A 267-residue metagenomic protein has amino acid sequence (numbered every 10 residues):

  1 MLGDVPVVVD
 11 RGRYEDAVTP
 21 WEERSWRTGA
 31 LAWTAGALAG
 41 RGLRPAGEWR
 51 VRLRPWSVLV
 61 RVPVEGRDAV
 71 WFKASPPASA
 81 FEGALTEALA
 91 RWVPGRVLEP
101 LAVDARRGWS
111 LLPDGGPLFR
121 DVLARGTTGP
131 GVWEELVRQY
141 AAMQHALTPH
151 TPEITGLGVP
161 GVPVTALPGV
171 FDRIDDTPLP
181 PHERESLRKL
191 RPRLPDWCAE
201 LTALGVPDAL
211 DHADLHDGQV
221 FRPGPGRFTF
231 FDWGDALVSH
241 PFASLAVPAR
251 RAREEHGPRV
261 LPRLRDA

Functional and structural regions predicted by a protein language model:
L2-A46: Juxta-kinase regulatory segment immediately upstream of eukaryotic protein kinase catalytic domains
V9-R13, W21, S25, T155-L201 (+1 more regions): Active-site catalytic-loop/activation-segment of kinase and kinase-like phosphoryl-transfer enzymes
E23, S75, F119, G129-V132 (+3 more regions): Residue-level preference for long, well-ordered alpha-helices that form the structural scaffold of enzyme catalytic
A39-A46, F81-A84, P192-L204: Short Pro/Gly-enriched beta-strand edge/turn motifs at strand-loop
W49-G66, W71-F72, P195-L245: Active-site acidic catalytic loop and adjacent metal/ATP-binding pocket of ATP-dependent phosphoryl transfer enzymes
W49-R52, W56-P160: ATP-binding pocket architecture of kinase catalytic cores
T127-S186, V206-D208, L237-V238: A cross-family kinase active-site recognition segment
P241-A267: Active-site activation/catalytic loop segments of kinase-like enzymes and analogous catalytic loops in related
